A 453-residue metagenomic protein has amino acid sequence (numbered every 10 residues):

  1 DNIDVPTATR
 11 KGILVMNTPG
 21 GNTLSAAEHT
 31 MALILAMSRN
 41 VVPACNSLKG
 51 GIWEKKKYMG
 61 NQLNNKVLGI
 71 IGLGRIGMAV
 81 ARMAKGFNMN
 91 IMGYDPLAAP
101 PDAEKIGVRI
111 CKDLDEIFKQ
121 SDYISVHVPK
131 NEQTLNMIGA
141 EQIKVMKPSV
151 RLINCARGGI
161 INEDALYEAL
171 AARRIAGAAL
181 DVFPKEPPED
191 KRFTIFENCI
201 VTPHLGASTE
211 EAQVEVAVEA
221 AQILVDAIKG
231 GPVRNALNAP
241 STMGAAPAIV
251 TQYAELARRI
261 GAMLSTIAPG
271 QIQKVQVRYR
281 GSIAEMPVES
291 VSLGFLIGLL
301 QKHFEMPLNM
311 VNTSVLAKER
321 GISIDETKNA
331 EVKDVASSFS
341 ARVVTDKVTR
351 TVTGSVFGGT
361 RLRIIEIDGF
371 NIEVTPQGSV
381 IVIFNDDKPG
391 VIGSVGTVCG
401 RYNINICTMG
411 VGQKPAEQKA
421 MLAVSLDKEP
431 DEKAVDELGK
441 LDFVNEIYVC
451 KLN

Functional and structural regions predicted by a protein language model:
D1-T7, E132-L152, E163-Y167: Rossmann-fold NAD(P) dinucleotide-binding segment
D1-V15, K119, G139, V275: An N-terminal-biased, well-structured beta-alpha scaffold segment characteristic of Rossmann-like dinucleotide-binding
K11, T18-V67, A79-G86, N235: Phosphate-binding beta-alpha-beta segment of Rossmann-like dinucleotide-binding domains, i.e., the NAD(P)
G12-L24, D95, L114, A156 (+1 more regions): Short beta->alpha connector loops at strand-helix junctions that form conserved, small/polar/Pro-enriched
V15-M16, P101, S149-A268, F304-E305 (+1 more regions): Rossmann-like dinucleotide-binding domain for NAD(H)/NADP(H)
P19, N64-K85, Y253-I260, I383-I392: Glycine-rich adenosine-cofactor-binding loop
K56-P148: Rossmann-like dinucleotide/phosphate-binding beta-alpha-beta segment
S241-M243, P247-N453: A conserved regulatory-domain signal marking ACT and ACT-like small-molecule sensing domains and adjacent regulatory
